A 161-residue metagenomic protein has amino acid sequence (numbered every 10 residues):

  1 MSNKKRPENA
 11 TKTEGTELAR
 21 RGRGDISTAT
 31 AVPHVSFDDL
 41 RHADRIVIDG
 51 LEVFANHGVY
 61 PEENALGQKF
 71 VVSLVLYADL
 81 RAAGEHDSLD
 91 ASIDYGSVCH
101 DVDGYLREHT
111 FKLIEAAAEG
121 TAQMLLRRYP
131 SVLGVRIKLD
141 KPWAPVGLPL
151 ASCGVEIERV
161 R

Functional and structural regions predicted by a protein language model:
S2-R161: N-terminal, polar/charged subdomain of small-to-medium soluble alpha/beta proteins
